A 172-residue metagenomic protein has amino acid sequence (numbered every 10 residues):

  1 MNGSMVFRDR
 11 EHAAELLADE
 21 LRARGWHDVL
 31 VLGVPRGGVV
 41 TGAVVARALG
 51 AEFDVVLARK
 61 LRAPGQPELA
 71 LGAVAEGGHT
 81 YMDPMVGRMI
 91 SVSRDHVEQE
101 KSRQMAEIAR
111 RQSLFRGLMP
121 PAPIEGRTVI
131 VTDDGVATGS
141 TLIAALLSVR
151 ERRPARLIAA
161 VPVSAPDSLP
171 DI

Functional and structural regions predicted by a protein language model:
M1-I172: PRPP-associated nucleotide enzymes
